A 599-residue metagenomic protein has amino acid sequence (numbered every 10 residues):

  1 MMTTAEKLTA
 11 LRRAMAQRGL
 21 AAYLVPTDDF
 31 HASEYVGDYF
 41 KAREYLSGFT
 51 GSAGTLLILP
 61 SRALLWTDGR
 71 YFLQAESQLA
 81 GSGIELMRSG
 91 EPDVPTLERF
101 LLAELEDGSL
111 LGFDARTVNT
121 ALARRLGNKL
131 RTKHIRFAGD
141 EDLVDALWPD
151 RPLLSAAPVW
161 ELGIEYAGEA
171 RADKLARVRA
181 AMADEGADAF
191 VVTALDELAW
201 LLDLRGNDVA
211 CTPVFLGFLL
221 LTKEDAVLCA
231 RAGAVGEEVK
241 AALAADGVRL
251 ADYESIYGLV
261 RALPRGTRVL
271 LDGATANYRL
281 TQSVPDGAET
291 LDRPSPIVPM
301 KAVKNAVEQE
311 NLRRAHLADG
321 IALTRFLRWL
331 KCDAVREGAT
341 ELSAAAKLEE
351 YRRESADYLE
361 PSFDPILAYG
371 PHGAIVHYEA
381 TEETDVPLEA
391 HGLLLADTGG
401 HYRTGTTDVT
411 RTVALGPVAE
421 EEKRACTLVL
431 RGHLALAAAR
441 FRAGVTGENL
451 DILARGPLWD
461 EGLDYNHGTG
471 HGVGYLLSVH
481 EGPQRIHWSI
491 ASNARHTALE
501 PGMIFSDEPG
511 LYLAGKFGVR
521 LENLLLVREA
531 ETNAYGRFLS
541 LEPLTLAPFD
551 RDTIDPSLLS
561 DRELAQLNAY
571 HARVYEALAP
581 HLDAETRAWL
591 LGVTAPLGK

Functional and structural regions predicted by a protein language model:
M1-K599: Active-site neighborhoods and metal-handling regions in enzymes and metal-associated proteins
